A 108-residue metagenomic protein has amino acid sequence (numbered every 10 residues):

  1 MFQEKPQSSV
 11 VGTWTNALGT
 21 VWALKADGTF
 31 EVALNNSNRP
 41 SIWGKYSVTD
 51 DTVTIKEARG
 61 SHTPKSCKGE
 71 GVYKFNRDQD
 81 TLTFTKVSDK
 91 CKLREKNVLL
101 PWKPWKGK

Functional and structural regions predicted by a protein language model:
M1-K108: Lipid interaction determinants
